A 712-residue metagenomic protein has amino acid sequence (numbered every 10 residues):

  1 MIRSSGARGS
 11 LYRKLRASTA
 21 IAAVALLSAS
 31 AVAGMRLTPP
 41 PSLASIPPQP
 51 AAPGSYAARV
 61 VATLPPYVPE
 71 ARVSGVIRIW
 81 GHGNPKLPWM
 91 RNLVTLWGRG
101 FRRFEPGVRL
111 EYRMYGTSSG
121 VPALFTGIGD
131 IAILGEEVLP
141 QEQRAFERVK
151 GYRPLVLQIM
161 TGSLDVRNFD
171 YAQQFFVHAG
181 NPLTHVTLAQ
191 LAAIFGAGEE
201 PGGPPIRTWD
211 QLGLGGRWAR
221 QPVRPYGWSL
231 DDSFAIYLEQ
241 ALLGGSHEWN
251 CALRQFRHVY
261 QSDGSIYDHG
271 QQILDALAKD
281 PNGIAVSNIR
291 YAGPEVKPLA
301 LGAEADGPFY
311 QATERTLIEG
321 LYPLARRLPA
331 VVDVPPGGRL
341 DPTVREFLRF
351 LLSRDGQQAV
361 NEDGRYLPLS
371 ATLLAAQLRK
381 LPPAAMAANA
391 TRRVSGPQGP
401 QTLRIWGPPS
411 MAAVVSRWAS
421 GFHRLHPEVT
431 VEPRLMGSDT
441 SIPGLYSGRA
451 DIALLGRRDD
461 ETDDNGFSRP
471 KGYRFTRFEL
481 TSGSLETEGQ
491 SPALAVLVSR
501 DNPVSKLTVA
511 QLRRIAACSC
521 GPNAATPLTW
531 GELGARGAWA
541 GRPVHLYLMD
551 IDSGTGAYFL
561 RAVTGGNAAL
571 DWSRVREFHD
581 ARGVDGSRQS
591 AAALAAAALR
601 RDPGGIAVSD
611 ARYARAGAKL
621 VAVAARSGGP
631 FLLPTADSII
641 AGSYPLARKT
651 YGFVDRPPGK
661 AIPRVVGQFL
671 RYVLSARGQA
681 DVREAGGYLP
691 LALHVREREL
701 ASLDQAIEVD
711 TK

Functional and structural regions predicted by a protein language model:
M1-R13: N-terminal secretory signal peptides that target proteins for export/translocation
G6-G9, A29, L689: Helix-centric, low-specificity signal for extended rod-like, repetitive segments
R13-K14, L317: N-terminal secretory signal peptides and thylakoid transit peptides that target proteins across membranes
T19-A29: Bacterial N-terminal signal peptides
G34-K712: Flexible loop/hinge segments at secondary-structure junctions
